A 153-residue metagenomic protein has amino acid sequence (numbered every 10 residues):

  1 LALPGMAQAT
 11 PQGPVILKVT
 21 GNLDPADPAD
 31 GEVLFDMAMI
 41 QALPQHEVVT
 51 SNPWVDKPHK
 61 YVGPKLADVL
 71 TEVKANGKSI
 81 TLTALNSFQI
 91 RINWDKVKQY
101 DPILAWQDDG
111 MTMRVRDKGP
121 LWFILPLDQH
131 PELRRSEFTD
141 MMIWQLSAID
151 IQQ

Functional and structural regions predicted by a protein language model:
L1-A7: C-terminal segment of classical bacterial N-terminal signal peptides
Q8-Q153: N-terminal intrinsically disordered, low-complexity segments enriched in P/E/S/T
